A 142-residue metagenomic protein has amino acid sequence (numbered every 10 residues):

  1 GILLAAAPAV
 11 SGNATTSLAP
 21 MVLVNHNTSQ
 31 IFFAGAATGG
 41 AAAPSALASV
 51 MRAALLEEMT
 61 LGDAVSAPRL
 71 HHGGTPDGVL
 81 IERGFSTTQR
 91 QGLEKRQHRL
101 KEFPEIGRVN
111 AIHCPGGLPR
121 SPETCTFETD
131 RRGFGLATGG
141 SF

Functional and structural regions predicted by a protein language model:
G1-F103: Proteins synthesized as precursors that undergo proteolytic processing into mature forms
M59-T60, P76-V79, G84, T88-F142: Terminal-appendage/accessory-domain detector
